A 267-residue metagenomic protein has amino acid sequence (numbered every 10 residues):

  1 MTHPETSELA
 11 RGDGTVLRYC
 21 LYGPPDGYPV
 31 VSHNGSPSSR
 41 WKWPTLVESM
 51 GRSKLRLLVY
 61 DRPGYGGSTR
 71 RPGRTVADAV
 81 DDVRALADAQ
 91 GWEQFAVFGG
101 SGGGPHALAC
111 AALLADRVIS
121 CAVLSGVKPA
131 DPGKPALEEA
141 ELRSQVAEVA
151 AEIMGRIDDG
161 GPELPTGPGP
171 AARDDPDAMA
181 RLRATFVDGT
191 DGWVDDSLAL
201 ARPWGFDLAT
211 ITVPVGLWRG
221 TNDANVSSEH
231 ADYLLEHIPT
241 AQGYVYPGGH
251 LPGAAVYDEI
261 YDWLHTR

Functional and structural regions predicted by a protein language model:
T15-T69: Conserved HGGG/HGGXW glycine-rich cap/lid loop of the alpha/beta-hydrolase fold
D78-A96: Conserved acidic catalytic loop of the alpha/beta-hydrolase fold
G99-G103, A107: Gly/Ala-rich beta-loop-alpha elbow adjacent to hydrolase catalytic centers
S120-E152: Flexible "cap/lid" loop of the alpha/beta hydrolase fold
E141-F206: Alpha/beta-hydrolase
I211, L217-R219: Short beta-strand/loop motif that positions the catalytic acidic residue of the alpha/beta-hydrolase fold
A224-H230: Conserved alpha/beta-hydrolase "acid-adjacent" motif
T240-R267: Catalytic active-site module of serine/aspartate enzymes centered on a nucleophile-bearing elbow/loop
